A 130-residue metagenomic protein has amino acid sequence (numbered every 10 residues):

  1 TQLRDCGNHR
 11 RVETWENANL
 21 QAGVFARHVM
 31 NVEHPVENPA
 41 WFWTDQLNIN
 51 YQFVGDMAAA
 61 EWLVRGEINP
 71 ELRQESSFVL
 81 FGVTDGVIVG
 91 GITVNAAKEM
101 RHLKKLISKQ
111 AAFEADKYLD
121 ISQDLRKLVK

Functional and structural regions predicted by a protein language model:
T1-A97: Mid-to-C-terminal Rossmann-like scaffold of FAD/NAD(P)H-dependent oxidoreductases
L72-K130: C-terminal auxiliary extensions adjacent to catalytic cores
